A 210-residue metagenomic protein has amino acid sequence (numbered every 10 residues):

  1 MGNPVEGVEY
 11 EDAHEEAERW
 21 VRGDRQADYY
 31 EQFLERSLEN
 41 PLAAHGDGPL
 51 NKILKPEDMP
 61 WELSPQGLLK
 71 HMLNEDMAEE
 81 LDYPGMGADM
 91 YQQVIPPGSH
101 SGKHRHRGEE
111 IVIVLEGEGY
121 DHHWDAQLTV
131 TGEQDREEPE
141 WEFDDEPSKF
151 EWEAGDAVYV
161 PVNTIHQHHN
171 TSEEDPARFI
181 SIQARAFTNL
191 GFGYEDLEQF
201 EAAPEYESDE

Functional and structural regions predicted by a protein language model:
M1-M86, Y194-Q199, Y206-E210: A short, N-terminal "cap"/entry segment at the start of jelly-roll beta-barrel domains of the cupin/DSBH fold
G2-R25, T129, E133-R136, E142-F143 (+1 more regions): Double-stranded beta-helix
N74-D76, D89-H106, D125-L128, V162: Conserved short histidine dyad/triad with adjacent acidic residue
M90, H100, E109, P147 (+1 more regions): A structural connector/turn signal
S101-H104, D121-H122, K149-E151, V160 (+1 more regions): Short beta-strand His + acidic residue motifs that chelate non-heme Fe in jelly-roll/DSBH and cupin folds
I113, A126-V162: Short acidic-glycine-tyrosine-enriched beta hairpin
